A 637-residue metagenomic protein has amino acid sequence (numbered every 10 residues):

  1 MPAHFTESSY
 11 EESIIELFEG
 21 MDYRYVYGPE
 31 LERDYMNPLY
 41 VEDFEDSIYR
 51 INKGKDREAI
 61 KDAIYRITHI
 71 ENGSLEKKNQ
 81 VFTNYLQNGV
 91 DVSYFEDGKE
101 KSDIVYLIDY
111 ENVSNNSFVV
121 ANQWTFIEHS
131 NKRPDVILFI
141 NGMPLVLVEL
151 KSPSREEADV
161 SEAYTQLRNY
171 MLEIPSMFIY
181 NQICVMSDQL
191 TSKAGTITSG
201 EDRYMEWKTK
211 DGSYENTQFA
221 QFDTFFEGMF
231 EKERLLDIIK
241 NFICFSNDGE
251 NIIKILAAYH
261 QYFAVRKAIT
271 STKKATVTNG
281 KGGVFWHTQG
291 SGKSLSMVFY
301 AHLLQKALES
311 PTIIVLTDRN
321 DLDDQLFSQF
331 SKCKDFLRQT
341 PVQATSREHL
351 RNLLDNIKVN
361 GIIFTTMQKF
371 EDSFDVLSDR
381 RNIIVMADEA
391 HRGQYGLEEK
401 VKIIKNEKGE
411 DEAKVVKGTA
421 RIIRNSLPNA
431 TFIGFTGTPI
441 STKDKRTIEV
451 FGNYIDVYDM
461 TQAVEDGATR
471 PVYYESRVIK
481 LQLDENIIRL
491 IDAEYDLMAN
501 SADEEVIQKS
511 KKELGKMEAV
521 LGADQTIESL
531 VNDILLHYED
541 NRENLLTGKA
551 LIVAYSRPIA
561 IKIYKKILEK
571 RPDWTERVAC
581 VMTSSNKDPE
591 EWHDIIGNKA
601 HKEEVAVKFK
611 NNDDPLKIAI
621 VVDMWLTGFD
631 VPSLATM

Functional and structural regions predicted by a protein language model:
P2-T312, D321-T340, K358-I362, R380-N382 (+3 more regions): ATP-dependent helicase/translocase motor core
V26-G28, V284, T312, F327 (+2 more regions): Conserved RecA-like helicase motor-core motifs
N216, D444-T547, Y564: Interdomain helical connector at the RecA1-RecA2 junction of SF1/SF2 helicase-like NTPases
S331-V376: Inter-Walker segment of RecA-like/P-loop motor cores
K358-I422, A600-A606, V621-D623: Conserved RecA-like ASCE ATPase "motif II neighborhood" in helicase/translocase motors
N382, K617-V621, W625-M637: A short beta-strand element within the Helicase C-terminal
Y395-I487: Post-DEXD/H (motif II) to motif III coupling segment of the RecA-like Helicase ATP-binding lobe
E513-A619: Conserved C-terminal RecA-like helicase domain
